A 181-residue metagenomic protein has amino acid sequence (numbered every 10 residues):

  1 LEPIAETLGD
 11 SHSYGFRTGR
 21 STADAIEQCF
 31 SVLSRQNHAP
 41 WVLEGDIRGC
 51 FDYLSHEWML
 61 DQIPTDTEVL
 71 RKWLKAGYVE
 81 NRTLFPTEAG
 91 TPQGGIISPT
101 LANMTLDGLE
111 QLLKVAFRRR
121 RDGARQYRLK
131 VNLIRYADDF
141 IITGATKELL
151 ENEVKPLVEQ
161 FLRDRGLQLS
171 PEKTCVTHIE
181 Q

Functional and structural regions predicted by a protein language model:
L1-E2, T105: Short conserved beta-strand segments at catalytic cores or DNA/RNA-binding microdomains of nucleic-acid binding
E2-Y14: Electropositive, glycine- and tryptophan-enriched low-complexity nucleic-acid-binding patches
S11-H12, F16-R20, D24-E180: Conserved polymerase palm-domain catalytic core
